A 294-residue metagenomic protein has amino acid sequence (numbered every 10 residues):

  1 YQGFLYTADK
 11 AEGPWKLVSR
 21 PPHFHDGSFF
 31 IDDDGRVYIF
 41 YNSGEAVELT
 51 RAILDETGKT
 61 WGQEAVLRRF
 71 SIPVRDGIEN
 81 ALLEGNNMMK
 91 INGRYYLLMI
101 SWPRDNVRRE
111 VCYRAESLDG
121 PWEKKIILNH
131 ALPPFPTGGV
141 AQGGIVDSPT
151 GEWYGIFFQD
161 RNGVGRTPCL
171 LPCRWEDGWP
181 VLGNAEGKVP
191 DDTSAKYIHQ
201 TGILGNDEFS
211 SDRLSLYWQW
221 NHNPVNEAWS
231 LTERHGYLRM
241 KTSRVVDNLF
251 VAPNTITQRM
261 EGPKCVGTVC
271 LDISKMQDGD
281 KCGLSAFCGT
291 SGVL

Functional and structural regions predicted by a protein language model:
Y1-L294: Carbohydrate-active catalytic/glycan-binding domains of CAZyme proteins, especially the secreted or lumenal ectodomains
